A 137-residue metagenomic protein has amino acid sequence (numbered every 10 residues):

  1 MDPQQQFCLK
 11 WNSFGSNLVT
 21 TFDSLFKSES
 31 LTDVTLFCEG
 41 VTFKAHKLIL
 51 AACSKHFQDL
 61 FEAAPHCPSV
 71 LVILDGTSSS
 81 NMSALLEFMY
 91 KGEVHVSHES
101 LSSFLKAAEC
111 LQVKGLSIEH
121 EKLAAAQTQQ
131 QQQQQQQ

Functional and structural regions predicted by a protein language model:
M1-K44, S80, A84-S103: N-terminal BTB/POZ boundary and linker segment
D2, S102, K106-C110, K114-Q137: Intrinsically disordered, low-complexity transactivation regions of eukaryotic transcriptional regulators
Q4, L60-D75: Interdomain boundary/hinge elements
K10, I49, L74-T77: A generic short alpha-helical patch detector that favors 3-5-residue windows in or near N-terminal regions
S24, S28-L31, H56, A63 (+4 more regions): Short amphipathic alpha-helical interaction elements and helix-loop-helix interfaces that mediate dimerization
E29, D33-P65: Alpha-helical oligomerization interface recognition
V41-F43, L50, K55, S79 (+3 more regions): Conserved beta-strand elements of beta-rich interaction domains across eukaryotes, especially beta-propellers
K44-A51, V72, L86, S103-K106 (+1 more regions): Conserved, well-structured core segments
